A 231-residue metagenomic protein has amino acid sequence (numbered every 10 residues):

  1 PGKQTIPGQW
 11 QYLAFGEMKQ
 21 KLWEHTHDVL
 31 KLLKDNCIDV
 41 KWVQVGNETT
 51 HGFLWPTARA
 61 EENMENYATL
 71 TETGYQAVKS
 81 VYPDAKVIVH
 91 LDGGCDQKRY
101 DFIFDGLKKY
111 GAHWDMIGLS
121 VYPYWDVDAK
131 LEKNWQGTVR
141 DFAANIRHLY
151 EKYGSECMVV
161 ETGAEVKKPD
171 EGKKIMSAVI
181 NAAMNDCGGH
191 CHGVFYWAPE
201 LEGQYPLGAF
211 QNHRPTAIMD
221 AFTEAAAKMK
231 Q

Functional and structural regions predicted by a protein language model:
P1, V45-T50, H90-G94, S120-Y124 (+2 more regions): Active-site beta-loop-alpha junctions enriched in small/polar residues
P1-I88, D92-G94: Substrate-binding cleft and catalytic face of glycoside hydrolase catalytic domains, especially the flexible beta-alpha
G2, L32-D35, F53, E61-E62 (+4 more regions): Aromatic-rich peripheral "rim/lid" segments of glycoside hydrolase catalytic domains that contact and position glycan
Q4-G8, T57-A60, F102-F104, E132-K133 (+1 more regions): Short, glycine/charged-enriched secondary-structure capping and boundary segments
E17-H25, N66-L70, R99, G137-D141 (+2 more regions): Soluble or luminal CAZymes and related metallo-dependent hydrolases
L22-L32, D96-K109, I175-A183: Short, acidic/polar
V43, I117, V194: Conserved, mostly hydrophobic/aromatic
Y82-K86, K98-D170, N185, C191: Glycoside hydrolase catalytic-domain groove-lining segments
